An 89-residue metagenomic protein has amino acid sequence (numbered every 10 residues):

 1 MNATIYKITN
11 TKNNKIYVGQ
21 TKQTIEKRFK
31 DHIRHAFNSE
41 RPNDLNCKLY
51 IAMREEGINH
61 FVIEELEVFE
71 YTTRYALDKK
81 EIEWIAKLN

Functional and structural regions predicted by a protein language model:
M1-N89: Structure-specific nucleic-acid interaction/processing domains
